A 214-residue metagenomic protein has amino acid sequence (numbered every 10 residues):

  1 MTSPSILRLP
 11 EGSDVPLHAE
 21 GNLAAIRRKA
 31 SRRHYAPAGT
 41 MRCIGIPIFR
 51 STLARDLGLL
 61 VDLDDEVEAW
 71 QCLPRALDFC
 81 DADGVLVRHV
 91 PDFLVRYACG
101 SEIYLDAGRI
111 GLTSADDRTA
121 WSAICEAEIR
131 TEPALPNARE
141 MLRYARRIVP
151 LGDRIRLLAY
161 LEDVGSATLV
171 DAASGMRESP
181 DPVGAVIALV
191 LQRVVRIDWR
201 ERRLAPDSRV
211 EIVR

Functional and structural regions predicted by a protein language model:
M1-R214: Electrostatic, structured charged patches in enzyme active sites and in nucleic-acid/phosphate-binding
